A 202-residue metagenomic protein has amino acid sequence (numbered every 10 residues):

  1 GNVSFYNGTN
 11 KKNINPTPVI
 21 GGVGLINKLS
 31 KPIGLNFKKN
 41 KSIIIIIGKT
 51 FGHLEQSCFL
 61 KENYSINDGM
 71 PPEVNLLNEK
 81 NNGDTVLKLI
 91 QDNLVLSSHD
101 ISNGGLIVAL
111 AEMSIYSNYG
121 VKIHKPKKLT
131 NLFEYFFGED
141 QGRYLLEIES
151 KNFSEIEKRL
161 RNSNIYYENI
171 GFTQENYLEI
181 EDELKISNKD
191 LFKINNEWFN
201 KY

Functional and structural regions predicted by a protein language model:
G1-E55, N169-F172: Glycine-rich anion-binding loops of enzyme active sites
N2-V19, D68, L89-Y202: Glycine-/charge-enriched secondary-structure boundary and capping motifs
G21-N27, E73-G83, I123-T130: A general structural motif
K31-G34, Q56-C58, K158-R159, E179-D182: Short conserved micro-motifs at the rims of enzyme active sites and ligand-binding pockets
N36, N75, H99: Glycine- and other small-residue-rich loops at beta-strand/loop junctions that grip anionic moieties
Q56-E73: Gly-rich Lys/Arg/Thr-decorated short loops/hinges at beta-loop-alpha junctions or inter-strand turns that position
T85-L87: Histidine/acidic residue-rich metal-binding segments in metalloenzymes
